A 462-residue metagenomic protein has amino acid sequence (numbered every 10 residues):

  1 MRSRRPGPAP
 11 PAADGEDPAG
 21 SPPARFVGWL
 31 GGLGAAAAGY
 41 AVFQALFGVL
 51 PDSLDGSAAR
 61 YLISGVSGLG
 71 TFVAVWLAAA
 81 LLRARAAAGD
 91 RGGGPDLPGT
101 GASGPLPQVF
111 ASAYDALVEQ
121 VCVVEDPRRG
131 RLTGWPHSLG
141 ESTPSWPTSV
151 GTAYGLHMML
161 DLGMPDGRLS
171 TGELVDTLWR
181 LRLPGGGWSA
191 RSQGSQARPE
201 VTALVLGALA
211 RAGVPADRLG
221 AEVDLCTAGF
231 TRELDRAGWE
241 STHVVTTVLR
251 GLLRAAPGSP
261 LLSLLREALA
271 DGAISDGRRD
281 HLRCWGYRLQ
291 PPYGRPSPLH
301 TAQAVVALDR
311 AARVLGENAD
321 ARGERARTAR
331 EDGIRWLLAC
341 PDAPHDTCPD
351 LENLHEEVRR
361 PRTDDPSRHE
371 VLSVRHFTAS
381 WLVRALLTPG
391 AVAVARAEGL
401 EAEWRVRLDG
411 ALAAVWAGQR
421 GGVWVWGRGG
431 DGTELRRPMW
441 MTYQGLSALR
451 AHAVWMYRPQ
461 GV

Functional and structural regions predicted by a protein language model:
M1-P8: N-terminal acidic, proline/glycine-rich, low-complexity intrinsically disordered segments
P10-A38: Juxtamembrane interface helix immediately N-terminal to a transmembrane segment
P22-L33, L54, G65, V73-V462: Preference for long, amphipathic alpha-helical scaffolds in soluble/luminal domains and all-alpha bundles
A38-L50, A74-L81: Hydrophobic membrane-targeting alpha-helices
A45-L62: Membrane-interfacial hairpin junctions
